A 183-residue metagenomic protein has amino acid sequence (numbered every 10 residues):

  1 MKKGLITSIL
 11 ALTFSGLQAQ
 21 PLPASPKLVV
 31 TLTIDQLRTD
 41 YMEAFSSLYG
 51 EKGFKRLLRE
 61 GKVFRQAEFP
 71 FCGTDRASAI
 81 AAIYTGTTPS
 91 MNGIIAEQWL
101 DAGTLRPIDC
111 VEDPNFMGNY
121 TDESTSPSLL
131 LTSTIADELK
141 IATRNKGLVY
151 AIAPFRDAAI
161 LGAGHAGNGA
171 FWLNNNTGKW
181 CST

Functional and structural regions predicted by a protein language model:
M1-A24: Bacterial Sec-dependent N-terminal signal peptides
F14, V63, N145-V149: Intrinsically disordered or highly flexible coil/loop and linker segments, enriched in small and charged/polar residues
P21-S25, T39, E43-I135, F155-L173: Active-site nucleophile/metal-coordination loop of metallo-enzymes that catalyze phosphate/sulfate and related
L28, L129, K146-V149: Residues that mark the start of a beta-strand
T31-I34: Hydrophobic residues in beta-strands of the RecA-like P-loop NTPase core, especially within AAA+ ATPase
E138: Alpha-helical scaffold segments in soluble metabolic enzymes
I141-A142, K146-A153, A159-I160: Active-site regions of oxyanion-processing enzymes, predominantly non-cytosolic
G169-T183: Long, well-ordered, tryptophan-enriched scaffold segments
